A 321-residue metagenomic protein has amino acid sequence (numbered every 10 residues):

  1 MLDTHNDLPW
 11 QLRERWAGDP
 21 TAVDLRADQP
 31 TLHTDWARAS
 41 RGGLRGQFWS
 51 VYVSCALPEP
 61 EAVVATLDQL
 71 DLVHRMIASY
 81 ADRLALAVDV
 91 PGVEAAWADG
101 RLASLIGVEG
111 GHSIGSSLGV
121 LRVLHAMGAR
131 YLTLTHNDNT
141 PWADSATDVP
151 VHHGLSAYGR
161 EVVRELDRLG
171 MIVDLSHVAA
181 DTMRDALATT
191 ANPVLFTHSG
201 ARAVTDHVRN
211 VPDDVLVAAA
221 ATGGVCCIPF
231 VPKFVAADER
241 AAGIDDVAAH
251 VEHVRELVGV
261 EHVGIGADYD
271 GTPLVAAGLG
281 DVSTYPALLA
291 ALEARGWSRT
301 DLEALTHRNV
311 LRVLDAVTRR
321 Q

Functional and structural regions predicted by a protein language model:
M1-V151, D206-I265, Y269-Q321: N-terminal hydrophobic targeting/anchoring segments and the immediately downstream early-domain regions of hydrolases
S113-G115, A126-R209: Divalent metal-binding pocket/active-site signature
